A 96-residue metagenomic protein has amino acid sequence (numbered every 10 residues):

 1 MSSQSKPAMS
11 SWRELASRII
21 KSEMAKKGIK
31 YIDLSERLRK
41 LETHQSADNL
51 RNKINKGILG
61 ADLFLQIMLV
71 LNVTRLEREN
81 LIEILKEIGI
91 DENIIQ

Functional and structural regions predicted by a protein language model:
M1-K30, R37: A short, Lys/Arg-rich alpha-helix, primarily the initiator
A8-S10, R78-Q96: Short, charged recognition helix plus adjacent turn of helix-turn-helix-like nucleic-acid-binding domains
R37-K40, N72-V73: A short, basic/aromatic helix-end/turn motif that makes direct DNA contacts
R39-I58: Recognition helix of helix-turn-helix/homeodomain-like DNA-binding domains that insert into the DNA major groove
I54-L69: Short, basic-rich loop-to-helix N-cap that marks the start of a DNA-contacting helix
